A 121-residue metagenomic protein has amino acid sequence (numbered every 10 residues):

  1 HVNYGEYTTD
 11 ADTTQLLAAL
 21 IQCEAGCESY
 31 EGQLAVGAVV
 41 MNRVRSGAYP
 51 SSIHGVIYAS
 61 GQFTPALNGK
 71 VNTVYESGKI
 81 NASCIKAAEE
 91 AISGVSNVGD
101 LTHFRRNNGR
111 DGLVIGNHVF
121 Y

Functional and structural regions predicted by a protein language model:
N3-Y121: Bacterial extracytoplasmic/cell-wall-associated proteins, especially those involved in peptidoglycan
